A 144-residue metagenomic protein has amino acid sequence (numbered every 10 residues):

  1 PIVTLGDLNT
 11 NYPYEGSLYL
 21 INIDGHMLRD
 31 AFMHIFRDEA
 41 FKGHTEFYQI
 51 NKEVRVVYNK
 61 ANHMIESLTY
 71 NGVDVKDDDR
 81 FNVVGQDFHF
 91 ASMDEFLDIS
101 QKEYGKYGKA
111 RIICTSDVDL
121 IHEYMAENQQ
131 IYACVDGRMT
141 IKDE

Functional and structural regions predicted by a protein language model:
P1-E144: Catalytic centers of hydrolytic enzymes
